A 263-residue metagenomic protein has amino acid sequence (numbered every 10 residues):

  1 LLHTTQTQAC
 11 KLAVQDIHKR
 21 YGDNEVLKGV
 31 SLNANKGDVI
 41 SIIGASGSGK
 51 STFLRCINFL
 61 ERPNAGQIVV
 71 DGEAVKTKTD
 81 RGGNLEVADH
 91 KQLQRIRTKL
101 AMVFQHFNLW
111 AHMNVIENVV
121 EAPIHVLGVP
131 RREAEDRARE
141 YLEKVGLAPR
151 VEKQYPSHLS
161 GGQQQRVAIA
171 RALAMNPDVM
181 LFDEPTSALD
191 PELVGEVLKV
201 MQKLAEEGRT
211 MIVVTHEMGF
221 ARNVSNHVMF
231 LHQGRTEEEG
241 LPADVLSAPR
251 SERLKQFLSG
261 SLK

Functional and structural regions predicted by a protein language model:
E73-K78, G82-V87, R131-R150: Conserved ABC ATPase "signature" region
Y155-L159, Q163: Conserved ABC ATPase signature
N176: Conserved catalytic motifs of ABC-family nucleotide-binding domains
M180-D183: Catalytic Walker B motif of ABC-type/P-loop ATPase nucleotide-binding domains
E239-G240: ABC ATPase "signature
